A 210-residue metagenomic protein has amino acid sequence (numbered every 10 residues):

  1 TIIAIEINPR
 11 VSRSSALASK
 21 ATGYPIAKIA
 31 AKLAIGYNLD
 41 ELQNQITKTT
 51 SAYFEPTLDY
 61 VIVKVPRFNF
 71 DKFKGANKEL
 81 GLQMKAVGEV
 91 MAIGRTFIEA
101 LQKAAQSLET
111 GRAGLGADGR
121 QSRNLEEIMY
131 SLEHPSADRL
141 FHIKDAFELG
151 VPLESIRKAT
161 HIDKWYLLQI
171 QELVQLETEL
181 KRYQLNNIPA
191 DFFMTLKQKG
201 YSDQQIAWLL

Functional and structural regions predicted by a protein language model:
T1-G200: ATP-dependent carboxylate activation and anion-phosphoryl transfer catalytic cores that bind Mg-ATP to form
F192, Q204-L210: C-terminal amphipathic alpha-helical interaction region
